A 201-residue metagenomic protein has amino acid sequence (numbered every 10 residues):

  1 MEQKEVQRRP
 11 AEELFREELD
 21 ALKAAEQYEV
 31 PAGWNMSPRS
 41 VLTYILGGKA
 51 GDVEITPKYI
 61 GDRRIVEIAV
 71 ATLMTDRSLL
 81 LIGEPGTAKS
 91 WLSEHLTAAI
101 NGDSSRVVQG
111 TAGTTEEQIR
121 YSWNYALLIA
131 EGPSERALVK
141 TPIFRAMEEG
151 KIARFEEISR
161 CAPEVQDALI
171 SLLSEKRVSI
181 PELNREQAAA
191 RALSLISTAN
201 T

Functional and structural regions predicted by a protein language model:
E2-T201: AAA+ P-loop NTPase catalytic core and its hallmark functional loops
